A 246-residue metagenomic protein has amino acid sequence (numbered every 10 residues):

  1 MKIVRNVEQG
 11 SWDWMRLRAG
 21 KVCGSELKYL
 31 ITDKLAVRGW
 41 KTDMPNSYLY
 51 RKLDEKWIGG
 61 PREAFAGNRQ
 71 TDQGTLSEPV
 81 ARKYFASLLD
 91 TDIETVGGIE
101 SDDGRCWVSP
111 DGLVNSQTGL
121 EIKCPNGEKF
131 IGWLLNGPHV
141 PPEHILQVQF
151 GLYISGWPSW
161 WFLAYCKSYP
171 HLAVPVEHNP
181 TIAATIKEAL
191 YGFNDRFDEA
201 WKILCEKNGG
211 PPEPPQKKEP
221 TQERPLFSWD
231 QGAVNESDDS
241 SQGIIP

Functional and structural regions predicted by a protein language model:
M1, V80-K83, S159-L163: Intrinsically disordered, low-complexity boundary segments flanking structured domains
M1-L76, P211-P246: Charged, glycine-rich intrinsically disordered N-terminal tails and low-complexity linkers that flank
D13-R16, Y29, V37, S109 (+3 more regions): Polar/charged alpha-helical tracts
R16-R18, M44, P61, D111 (+5 more regions): Short, isolated positions within intrinsically disordered regulatory regions of eukaryotic proteins
K41, P45, L49, S77 (+5 more regions): Alpha-helical structural motif
T71-I93: Acidic-basic catalytic patches of nuclease active cores, encompassing PD-(D/E)XK and other metal-cofactor nuclease
L89-P110, V114-W201: Nucleic-acid nuclease catalytic cores
T185, G192-R224: Polyanionic, low-complexity intrinsically disordered segments
